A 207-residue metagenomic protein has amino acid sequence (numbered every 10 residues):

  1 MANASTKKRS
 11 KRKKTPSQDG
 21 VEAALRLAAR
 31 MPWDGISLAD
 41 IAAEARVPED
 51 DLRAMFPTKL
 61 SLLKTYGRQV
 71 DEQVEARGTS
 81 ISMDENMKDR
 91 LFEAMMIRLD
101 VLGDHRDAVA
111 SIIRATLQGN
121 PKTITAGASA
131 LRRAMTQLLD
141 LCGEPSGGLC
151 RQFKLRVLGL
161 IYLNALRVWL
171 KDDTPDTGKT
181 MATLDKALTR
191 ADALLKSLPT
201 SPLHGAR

Functional and structural regions predicted by a protein language model:
M1-M31, A39-D40: Basic, helix-initiating cap at the start of DNA-binding domains
A2-K7, D140, K171-R207: C-terminal peripheral helix-coil segments that are non-catalytic and often amphipathic
D19, L27-T65: Helix-turn-helix
A28, L60-V70, V74-E75, I112 (+2 more regions): Alpha-helical DNA-contacting segments of helix-turn-helix folds
D40, E93, S111, F153-N164 (+1 more regions): Amphipathic alpha-helical interaction segments
T65, T79-S111, Q118-G119, S129: Hydrophobic alpha-helical connector segments
Y66-Q73, V101-A108, A130-Q137, L158-I161 (+1 more regions): Amphipathic, well-ordered alpha-helical segments in soluble domains
P121-E144, Q152-L163, A182: Amphipathic alpha-helical packing segments from all-alpha helical-bundle domains
